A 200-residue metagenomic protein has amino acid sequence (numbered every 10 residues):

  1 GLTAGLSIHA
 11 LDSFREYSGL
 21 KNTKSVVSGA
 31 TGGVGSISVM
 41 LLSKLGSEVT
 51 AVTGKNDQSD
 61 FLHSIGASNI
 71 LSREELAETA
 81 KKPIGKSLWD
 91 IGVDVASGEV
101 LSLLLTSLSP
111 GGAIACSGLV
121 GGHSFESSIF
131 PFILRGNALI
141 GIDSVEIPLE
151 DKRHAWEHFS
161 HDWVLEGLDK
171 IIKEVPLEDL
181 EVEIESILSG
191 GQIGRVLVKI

Functional and structural regions predicted by a protein language model:
G1-R73: Mid-domain Rossmann-like dinucleotide-binding core that forms the NAD(H)/NADP(H) cofactor-binding site
A67, L88-D90, F132: Local beta-strand N-terminus motif with an aromatic residue
L76-S87: Short amphipathic alpha-helix with an adjacent loop that forms part of the alpha/beta core around
D90-V93, A115: N-terminal Rossmann-like NAD(P) cofactor-binding module of classical short-chain dehydrogenase/reductase
D94-V95, I200: Short, well-ordered coil/turn residues at beta-beta hairpins and beta-strand->alpha-helix junctions within
E99-L165: Glycine-rich phosphate-binding loop and adjacent beta-alpha segment of Rossmann(oid) nucleotide-cofactor-binding
E150-I200: C-terminal hydrophobic helical "lid"/dimerization subdomain of Rossmann-like NAD(P)H-dependent oxidoreductases
